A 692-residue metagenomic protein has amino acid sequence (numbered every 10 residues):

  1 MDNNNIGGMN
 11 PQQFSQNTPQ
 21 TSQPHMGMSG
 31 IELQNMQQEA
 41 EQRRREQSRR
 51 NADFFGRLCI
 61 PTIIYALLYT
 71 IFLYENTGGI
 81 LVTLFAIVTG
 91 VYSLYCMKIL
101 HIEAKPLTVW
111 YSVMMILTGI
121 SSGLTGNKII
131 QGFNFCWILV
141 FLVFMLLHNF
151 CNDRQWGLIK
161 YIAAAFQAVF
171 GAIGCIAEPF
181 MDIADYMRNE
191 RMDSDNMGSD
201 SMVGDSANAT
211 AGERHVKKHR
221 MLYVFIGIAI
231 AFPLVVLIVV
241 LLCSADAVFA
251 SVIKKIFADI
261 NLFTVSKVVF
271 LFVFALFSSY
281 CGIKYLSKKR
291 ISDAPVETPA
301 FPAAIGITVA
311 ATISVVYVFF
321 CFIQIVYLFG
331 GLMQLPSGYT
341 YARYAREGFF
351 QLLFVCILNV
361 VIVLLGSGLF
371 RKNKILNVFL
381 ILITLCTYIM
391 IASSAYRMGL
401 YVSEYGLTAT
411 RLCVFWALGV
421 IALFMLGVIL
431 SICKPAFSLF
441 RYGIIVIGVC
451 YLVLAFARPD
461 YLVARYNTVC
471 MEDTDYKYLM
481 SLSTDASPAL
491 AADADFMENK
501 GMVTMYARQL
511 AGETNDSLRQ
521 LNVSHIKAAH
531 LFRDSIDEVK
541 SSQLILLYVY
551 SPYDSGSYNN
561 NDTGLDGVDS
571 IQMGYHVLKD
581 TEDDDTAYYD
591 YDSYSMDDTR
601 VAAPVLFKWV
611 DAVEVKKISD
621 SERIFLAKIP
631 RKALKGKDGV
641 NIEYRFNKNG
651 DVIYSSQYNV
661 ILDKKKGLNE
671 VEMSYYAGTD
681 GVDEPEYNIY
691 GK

Functional and structural regions predicted by a protein language model:
D2, F14, P19-C96: N-terminal signal-anchor module of multipass membrane proteins
L73-E75, I87-V248, F277-L286: Transmembrane-helix bundle segments that line or gate the permeation/cavity pathway in multi-pass membrane proteins
V239-I253, C321-L335, A392-L400: Membrane-helix interface motif
I256-L271, S337-V355, L407-A417, S481: Short aromatic-rich membrane-water interface segments that cap or initiate transmembrane helices in multi-pass membrane
A310, S314, F437-D460: Internal/C-terminal transmembrane anchor helices
L382-S431: Membrane-embedded alpha-helical segments of integral membrane proteins
L452-T474: Hydrophobic alpha-helical transmembrane segments in integral membrane proteins
S483-G564, I571-V577, T581-K632, D638-D651 (+2 more regions): Extracytosolic and intramembrane catalytic regions of membrane-associated proteins in envelope/secretory systems
